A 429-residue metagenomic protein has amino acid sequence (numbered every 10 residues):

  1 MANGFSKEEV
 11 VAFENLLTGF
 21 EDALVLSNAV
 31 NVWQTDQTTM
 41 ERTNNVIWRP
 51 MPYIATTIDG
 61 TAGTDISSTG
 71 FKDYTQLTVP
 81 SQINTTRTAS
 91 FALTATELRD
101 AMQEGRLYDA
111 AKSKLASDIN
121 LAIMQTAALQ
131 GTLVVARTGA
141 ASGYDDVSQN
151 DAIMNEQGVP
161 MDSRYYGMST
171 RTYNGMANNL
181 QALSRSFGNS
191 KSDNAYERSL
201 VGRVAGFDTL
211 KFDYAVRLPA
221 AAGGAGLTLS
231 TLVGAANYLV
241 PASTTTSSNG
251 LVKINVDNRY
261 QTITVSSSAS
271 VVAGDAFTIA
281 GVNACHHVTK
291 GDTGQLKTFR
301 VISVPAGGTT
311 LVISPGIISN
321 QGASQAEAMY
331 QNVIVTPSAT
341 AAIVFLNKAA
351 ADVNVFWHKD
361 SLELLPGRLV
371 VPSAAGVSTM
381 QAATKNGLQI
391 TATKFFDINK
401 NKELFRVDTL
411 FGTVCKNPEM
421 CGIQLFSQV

Functional and structural regions predicted by a protein language model:
M1-T78: N-terminal "assembly arms/tails" that initiate or stabilize quaternary assembly in self-assembling proteins
A2-Q34, S90-M102, A111, I119-V135 (+3 more regions): Short, Lys/Arg-rich flexible segments
N44, T86, K400-K402: Extracytoplasmic
N45-I47, A89, D109, S113: N-terminal, well-ordered alpha-helical segments
W48-P50, S90-A92, G167: Short, conserved beta-strand segments within well-ordered enzyme catalytic domains that often line or immediately flank
Y74-R99: Short acidic, glycine/tyrosine-flanked loop/strand segments centered on an H-E-D-like triad
A101-V429: Core alpha/beta structural scaffold of self-assembling particle/tube/pore-forming proteins
